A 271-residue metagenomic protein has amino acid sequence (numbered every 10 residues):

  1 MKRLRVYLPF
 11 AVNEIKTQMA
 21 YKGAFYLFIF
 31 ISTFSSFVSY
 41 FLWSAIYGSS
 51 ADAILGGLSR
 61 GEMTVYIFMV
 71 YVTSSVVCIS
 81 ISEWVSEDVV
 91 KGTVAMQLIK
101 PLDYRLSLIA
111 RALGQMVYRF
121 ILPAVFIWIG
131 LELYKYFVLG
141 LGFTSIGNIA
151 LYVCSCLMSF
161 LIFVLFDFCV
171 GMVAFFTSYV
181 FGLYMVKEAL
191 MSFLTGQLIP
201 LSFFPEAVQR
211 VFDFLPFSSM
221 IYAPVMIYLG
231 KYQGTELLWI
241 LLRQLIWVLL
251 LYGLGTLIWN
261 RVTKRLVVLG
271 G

Functional and structural regions predicted by a protein language model:
M1-G271: Hydrophobic transmembrane alpha-helices and immediately adjacent juxtamembrane helices of multi-pass inner-membrane
